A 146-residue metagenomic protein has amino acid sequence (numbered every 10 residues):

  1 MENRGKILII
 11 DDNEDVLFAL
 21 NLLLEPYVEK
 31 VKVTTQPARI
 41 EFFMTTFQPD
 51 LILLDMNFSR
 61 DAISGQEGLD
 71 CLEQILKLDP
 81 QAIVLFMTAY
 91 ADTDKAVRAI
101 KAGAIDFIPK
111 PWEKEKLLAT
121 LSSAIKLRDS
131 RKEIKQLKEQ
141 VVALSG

Functional and structural regions predicted by a protein language model:
M1-L8, E14, K32: Non-catalytic signal-transmission and effector/linker regions of two-component phosphorelay proteins
E14-V33: Two-component/phosphorelay signaling modules centered on CheY-like receiver
V33-L51: Acidic, metal-coordinating helix/loop segments flanking the phosphotransfer/catalytic sites of two-component signaling
F42, N57, D61-P80: Short amphipathic alpha-helix used as the core "switch/output" element in two-component signaling
K110: A Lys-centered signature of the CheY-like receiver
K116-G146: Flexible nucleotide-interacting loop at or near the entrance of a catalytic core
